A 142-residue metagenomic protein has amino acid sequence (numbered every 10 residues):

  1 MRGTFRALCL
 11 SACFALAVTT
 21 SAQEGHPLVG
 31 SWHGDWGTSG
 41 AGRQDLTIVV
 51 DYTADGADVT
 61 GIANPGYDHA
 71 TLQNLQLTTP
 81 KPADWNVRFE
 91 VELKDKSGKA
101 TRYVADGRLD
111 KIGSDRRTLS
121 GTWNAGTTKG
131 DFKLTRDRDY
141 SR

Functional and structural regions predicted by a protein language model:
M1-R6: Positively charged n-region of N-terminal signal peptides that target proteins for export
A7-A17: Bacterial N-terminal signal peptides
V18-A22: Sec/Tat signal peptide C-region and signal peptidase I cleavage site
Q23-R142: Central antiparallel beta-sheet cores of small beta-barrel/beta-sandwich binding domains
